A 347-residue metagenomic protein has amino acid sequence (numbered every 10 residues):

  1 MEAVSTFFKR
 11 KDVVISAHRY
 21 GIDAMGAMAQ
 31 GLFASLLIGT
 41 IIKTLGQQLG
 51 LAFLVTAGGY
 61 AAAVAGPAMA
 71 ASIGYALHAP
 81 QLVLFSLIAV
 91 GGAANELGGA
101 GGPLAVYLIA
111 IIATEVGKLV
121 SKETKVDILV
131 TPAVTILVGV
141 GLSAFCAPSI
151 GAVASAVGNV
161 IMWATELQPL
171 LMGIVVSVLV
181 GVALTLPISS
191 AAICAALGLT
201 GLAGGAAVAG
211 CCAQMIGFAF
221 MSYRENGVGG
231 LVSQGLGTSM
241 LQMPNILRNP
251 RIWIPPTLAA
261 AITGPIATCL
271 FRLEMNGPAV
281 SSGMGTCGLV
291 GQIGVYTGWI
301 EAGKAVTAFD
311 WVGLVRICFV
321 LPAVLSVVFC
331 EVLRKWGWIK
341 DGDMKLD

Functional and structural regions predicted by a protein language model:
M1-D347: Pore-lining transmembrane helices
